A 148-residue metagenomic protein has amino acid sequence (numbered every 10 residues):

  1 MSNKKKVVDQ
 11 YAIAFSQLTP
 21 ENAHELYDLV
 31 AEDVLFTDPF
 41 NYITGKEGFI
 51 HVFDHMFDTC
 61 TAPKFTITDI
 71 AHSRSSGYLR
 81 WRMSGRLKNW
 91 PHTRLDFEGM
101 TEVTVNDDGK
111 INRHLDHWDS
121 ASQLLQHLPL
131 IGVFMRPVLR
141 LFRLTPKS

Functional and structural regions predicted by a protein language model:
M1-K4, Y42, H92: Alpha-helix initiation/capping motif
M1-K6, L144-S148: Basic/polar N-terminal segments that are highly enriched at the extreme N-terminus, encompassing both cleavable
S2-L29: Short acidic-aromatic low-complexity motifs
N3-V7, G48, L95: Soluble or luminal CAZymes and related metallo-dependent hydrolases
Y11-F15, V30, F53, M83 (+1 more regions): Hydrophobic alpha-helical core bundles mediating ligand binding, dimerization, or RNAP-core interactions
H24-Y27, A31-S76: A solvent-exposed, acidic/Ser-Thr-rich amphipathic alpha-helical stretch
D58-T59, K64, H72-S148: A beta-strand edge to alpha-helix "cap/lid" segment located at domain peripheries
